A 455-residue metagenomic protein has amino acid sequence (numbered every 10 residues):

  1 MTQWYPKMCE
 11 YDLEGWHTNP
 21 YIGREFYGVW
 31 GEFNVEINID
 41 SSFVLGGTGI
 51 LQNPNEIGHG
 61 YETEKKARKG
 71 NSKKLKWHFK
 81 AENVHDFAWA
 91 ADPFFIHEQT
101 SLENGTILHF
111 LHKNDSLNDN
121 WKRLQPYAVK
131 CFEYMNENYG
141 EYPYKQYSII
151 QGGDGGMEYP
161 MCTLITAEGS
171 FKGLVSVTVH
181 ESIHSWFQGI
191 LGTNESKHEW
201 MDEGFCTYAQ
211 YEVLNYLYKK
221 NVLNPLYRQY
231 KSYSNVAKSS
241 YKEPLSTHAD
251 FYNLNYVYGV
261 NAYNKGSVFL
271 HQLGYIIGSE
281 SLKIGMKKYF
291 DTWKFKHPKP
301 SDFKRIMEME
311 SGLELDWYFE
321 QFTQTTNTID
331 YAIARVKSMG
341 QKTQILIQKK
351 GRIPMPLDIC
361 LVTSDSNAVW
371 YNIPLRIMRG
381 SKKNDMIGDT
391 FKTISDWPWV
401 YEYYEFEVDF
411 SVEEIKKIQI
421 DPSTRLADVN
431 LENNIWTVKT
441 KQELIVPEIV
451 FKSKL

Functional and structural regions predicted by a protein language model:
M1, Y147, L426-D428: Long, contiguous hydrophobic alpha-helical segments, chiefly transmembrane helices and signal peptides
Q3-V179, Y208-Y211: Hydrophobic helix-coil surface modules that form long, contiguous segments used for peptide/substrate interaction
E10-Y11, G23, V44, P54 (+4 more regions): Non-catalytic accessory/interaction domains
E25-Y27, K69, T100, Y139 (+6 more regions): Generic marker of residues within folded, mature protein domains
G58-E64, L102-T106, Y134-N136, F171-S176 (+8 more regions): Glycine-rich loops and low-complexity Gly/Arg-rich segments that provide flexible linkers or classic glycine-based
G60, E98, H198, D202 (+4 more regions): A generic membrane alpha-helix/interface feature
K73-T100, D154, V236-A237, W399-A427 (+1 more regions): Extended, compositionally biased low-complexity polar/Lys-Gly-rich tracts and adjacent boundary/linker regions are
F79, H109-K350, P354: Hydrophobic alpha-helical and helix-loop surface patches within well-folded domains that function as non-catalytic
